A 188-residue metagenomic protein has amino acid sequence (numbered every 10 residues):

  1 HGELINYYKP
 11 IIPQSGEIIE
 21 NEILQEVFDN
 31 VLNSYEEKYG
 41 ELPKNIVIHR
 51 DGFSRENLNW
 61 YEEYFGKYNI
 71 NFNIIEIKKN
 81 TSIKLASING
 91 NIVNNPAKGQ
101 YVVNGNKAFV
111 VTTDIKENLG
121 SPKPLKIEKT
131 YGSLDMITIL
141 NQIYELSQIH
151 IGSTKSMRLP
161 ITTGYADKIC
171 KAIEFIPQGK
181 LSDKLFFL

Functional and structural regions predicted by a protein language model:
H1-L188: Long, contiguous domain-sized segments
